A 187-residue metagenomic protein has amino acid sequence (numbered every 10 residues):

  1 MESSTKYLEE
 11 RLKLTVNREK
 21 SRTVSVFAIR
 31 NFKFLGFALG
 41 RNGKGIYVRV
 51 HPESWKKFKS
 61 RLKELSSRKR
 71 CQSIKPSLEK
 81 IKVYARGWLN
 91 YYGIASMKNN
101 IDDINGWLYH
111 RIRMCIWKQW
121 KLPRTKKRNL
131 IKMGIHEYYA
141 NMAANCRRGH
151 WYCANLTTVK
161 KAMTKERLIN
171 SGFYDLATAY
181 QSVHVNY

Functional and structural regions predicted by a protein language model:
M1-Y187: Non-catalytic terminal/accessory segments
